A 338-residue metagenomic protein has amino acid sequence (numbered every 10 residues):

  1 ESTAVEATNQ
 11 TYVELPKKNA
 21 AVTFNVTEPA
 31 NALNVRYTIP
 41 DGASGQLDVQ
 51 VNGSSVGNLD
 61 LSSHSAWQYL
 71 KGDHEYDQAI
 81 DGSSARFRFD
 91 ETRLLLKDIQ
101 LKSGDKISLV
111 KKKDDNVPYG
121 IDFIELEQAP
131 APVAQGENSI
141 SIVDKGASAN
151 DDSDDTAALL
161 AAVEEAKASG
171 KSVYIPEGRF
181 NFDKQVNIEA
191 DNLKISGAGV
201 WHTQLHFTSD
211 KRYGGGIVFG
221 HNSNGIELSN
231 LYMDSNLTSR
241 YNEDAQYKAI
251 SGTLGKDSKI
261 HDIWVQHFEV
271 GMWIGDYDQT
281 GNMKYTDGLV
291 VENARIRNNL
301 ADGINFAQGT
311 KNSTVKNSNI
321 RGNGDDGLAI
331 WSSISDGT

Functional and structural regions predicted by a protein language model:
E1-E137: Extracytoplasmic
N19, D115, G170-R179, G197-Q204 (+1 more regions): Extracellular beta-strand-rich, repetitive "passenger/adhesive" scaffolds that bind or process carbohydrates
V26-E28, Y37-D41, K111-K113, E177 (+4 more regions): Non-cytosolic beta-sheet module surface loops
I142-P176, N187: Acidic Gly/Asp/Thr-rich repetitive segments characteristic of extracellular carbohydrate-active and adhesion proteins
L160, E164-E165, N181-S196, Q204-N230 (+2 more regions): Extracellular beta-strand-rich solenoid/capping regions of secreted or surface-exposed proteins that bind or remodel
N192, A198-W201, N224-S235, K256-E269 (+4 more regions): Right-handed parallel beta-helix
T208-F219, R240-G252, H267-N282, T286 (+2 more regions): Extracellular beta-strand/beta-solenoid scaffold signature
